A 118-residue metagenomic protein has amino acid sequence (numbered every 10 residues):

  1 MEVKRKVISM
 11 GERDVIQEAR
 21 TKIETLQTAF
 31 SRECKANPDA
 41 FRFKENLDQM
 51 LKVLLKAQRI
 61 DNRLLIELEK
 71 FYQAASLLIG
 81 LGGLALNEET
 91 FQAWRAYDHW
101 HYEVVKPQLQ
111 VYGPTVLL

Functional and structural regions predicted by a protein language model:
E2-Q49, V111-L117: Short terminal alpha-helical segments
R5-A19, A36, A40-F43, A57 (+6 more regions): Intrinsic-disorder-associated interaction segments
T28-L81: Amphipathic alpha-helical interaction modules
Y72-L118: Amphipathic alpha-helical binding modules
